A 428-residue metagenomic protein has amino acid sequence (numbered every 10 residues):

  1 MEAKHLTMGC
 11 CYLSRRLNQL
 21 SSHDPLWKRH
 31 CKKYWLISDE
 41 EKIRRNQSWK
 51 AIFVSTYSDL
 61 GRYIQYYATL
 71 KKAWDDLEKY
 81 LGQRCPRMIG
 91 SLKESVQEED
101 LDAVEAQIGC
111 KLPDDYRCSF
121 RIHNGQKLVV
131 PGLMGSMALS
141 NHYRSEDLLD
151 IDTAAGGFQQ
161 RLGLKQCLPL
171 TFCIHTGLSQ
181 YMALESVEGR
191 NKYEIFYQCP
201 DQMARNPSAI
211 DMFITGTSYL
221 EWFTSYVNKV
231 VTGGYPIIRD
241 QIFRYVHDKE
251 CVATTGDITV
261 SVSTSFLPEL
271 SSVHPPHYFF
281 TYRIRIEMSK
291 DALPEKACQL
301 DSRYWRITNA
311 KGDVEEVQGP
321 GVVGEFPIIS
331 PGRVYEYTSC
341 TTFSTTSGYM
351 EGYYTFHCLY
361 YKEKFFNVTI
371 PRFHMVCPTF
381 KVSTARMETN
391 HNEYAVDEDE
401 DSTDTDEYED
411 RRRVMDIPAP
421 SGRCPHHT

Functional and structural regions predicted by a protein language model:
A3, C10-L13, Q19-L178: A surface-exposed partner-binding patch
R239-T281: Low-complexity, acidic Ser/Thr/Pro/Gly-rich terminal tails and inter-domain linkers that flank the onset of structured
F266-F279, A292-K296, P327-P331, F343-T345: Short, solvent-exposed beta-strand/turn "edge" segments of beta-rich domains on protein surfaces
F280-M288: Short, well-ordered beta-strand segments enriched in hydrophobic/aromatic residues
A292-V314: Short acidic, flexible loop segments centered on an aromatic residue
G312-S347: Intrinsically disordered, low-complexity Pro/Gly/Ser/Thr-rich segments with frequent PxxP/GP/PP motifs and embedded
T341-R386: Terminal connector regions
V368-T428: Acidic, serine/threonine- and proline-rich intrinsically disordered appendage/tail regions
